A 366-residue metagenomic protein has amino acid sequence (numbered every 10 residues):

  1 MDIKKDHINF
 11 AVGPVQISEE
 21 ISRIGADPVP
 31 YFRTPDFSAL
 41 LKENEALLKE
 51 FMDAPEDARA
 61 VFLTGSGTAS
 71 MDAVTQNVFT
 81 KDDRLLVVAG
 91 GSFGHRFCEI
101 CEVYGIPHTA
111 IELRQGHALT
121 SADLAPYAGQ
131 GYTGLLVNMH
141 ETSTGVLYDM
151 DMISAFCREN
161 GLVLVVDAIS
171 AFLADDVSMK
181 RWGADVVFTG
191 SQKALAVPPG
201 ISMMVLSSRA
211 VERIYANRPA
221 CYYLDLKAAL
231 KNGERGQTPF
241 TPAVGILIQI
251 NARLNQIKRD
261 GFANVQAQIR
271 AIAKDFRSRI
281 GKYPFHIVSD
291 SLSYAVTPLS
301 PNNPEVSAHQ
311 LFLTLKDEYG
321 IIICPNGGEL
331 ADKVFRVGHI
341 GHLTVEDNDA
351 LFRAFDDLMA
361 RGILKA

Functional and structural regions predicted by a protein language model:
M1-D2, E329, K333-A366: PLP-dependent enzyme catalytic core of the Aspartate aminotransferase-like
M1-P35: N-terminal "arm"/small-domain region of PLP-dependent enzymes with the aminotransferase-like
Q16-I17, Q192-D275: Active-site C-terminal subdomain of aminotransferase-like
I24-A73, S92, R96, I100: Conserved N-terminal alpha-helix of the aminotransferase class I/II PLP-enzyme fold
F79-H95: Conserved PLP-anchoring active-site segment centered on the Schiff-base-forming lysine
A118-L173: Active-site phosphate-binding strand-loop segment of PLP-dependent enzymes
K180-Q192: Conserved active-site segment immediately N-terminal to the catalytic lysine that forms the internal aldimine
H286-E318: Conserved PLP-binding catalytic core of the aspartate aminotransferase-like
